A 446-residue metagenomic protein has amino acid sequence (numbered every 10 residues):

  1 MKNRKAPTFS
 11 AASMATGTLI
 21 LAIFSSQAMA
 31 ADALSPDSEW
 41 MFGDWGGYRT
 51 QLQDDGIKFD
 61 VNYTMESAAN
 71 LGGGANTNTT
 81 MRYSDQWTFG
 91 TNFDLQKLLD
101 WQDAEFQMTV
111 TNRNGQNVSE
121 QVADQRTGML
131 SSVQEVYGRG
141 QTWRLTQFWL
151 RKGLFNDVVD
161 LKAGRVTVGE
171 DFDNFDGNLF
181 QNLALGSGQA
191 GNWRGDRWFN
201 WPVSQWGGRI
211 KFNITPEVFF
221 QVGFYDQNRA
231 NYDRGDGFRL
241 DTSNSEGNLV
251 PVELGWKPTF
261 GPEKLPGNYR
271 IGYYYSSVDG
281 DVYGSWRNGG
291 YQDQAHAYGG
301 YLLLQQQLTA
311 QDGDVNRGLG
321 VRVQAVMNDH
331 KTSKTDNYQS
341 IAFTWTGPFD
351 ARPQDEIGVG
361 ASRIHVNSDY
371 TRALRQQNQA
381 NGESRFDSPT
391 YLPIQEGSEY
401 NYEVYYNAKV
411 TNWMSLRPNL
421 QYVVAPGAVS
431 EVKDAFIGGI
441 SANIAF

Functional and structural regions predicted by a protein language model:
K2-K5, A11, T16-E66, N70 (+2 more regions): N-terminal periplasmic/intermembrane-space "pro-region" immediately following the signal or transit peptide
P36, F42-F59, D94-F106, F155-V158 (+5 more regions): Short loop/turn motifs that connect adjacent beta-strands in outer-membrane beta-barrel proteins
T50, M65, F93-K97, K152-L154 (+8 more regions): Residue-level signature of outer-membrane beta-barrel architecture
F59-S67, F106-N112, L161-R165, V222-D226 (+5 more regions): Transmembrane beta-barrel strands of outer-membrane/channel proteins
S84-R229, S333-N337, G347-R375: Outer membrane beta-barrel
G191-Q311, N316-L319, Q324-N328, W345: Signature for the C-terminal beta-barrel architecture of outer-membrane proteins
F238-D241, E253-W256, G272-Q294, A310-D312 (+4 more regions): Outer membrane beta-barrel transmembrane domains
D434-F446: Outer-membrane beta-barrel "beta-signal"
